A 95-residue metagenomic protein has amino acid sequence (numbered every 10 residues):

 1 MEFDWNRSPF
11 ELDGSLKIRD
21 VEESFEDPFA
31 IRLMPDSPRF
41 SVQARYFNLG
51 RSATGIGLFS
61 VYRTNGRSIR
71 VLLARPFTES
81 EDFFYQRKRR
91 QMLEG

Functional and structural regions predicted by a protein language model:
M1-G95: Ribonuclease/tRNase effector modules and their secretory precursors
